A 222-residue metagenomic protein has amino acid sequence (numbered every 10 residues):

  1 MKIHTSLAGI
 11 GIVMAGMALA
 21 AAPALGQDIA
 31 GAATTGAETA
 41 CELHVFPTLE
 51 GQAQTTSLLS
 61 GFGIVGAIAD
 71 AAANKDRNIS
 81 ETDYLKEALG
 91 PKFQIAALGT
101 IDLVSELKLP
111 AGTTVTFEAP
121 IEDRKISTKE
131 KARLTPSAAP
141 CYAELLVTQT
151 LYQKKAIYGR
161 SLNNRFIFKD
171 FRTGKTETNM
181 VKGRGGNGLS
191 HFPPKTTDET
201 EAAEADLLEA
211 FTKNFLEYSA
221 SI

Functional and structural regions predicted by a protein language model:
M1-G11: Bacterial N-terminal signal peptides that target proteins for export
A15, A21-P23: N-terminal signal peptide c-region/cleavage motif recognized by signal peptidases
A24-G112: A structural "domain/chain start" motif
Q27-I29, E122-G174: Surface-exposed short loop/turn segments
I79-A88, R172-S221: Short secondary-structure boundary motifs at beta->alpha junctions and helix caps
A88-L146: Short, solvent-exposed, polar/charged sequence segments at loop or secondary-structure edges
G99-A111, F168, F211-I222: Hydrophobic, Leu/Ile/Phe/Ala-enriched alpha-helical segments that form helix-helix packing faces
P110-V115, F168-T176: Structural alpha-beta junctions
